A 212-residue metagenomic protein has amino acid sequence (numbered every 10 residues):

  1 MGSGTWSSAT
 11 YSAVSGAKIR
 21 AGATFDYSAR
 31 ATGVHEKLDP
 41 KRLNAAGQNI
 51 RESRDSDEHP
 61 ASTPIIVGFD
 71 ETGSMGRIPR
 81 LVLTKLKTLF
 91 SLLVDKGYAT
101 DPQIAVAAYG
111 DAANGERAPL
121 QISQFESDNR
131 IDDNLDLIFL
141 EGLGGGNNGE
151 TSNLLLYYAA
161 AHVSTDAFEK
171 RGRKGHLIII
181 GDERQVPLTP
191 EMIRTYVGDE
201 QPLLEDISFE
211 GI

Functional and structural regions predicted by a protein language model:
M1-I212: Acidic, low-complexity intrinsically disordered regions
